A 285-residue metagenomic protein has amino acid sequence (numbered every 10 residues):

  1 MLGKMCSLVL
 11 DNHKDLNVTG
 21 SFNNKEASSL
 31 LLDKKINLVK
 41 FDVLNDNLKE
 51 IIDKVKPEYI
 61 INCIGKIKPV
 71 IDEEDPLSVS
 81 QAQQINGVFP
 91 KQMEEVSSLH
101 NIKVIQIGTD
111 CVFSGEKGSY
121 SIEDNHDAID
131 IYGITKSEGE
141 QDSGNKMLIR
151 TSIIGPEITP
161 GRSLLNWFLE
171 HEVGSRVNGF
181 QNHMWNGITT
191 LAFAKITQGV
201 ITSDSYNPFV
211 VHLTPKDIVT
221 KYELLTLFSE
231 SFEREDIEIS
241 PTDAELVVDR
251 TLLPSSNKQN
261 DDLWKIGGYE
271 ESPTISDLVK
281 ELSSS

Functional and structural regions predicted by a protein language model:
M1-Y59, N260: N-terminal Rossmann/SDR dinucleotide-binding element
S21, I60-I64, V104-D110, S114 (+1 more regions): SDR active-site strand-loop-helix element
K40-G87: NAD(P)H-binding glycine-rich loop region in Rossmannoid oxidoreductase-like domains and their noncatalytic homologs
P76-K91, C111-I149, I153-T159: Catalytic helix-loop patch of NAD(P)-dependent Rossmann-fold dehydrogenases
P90-M93, T197: Conserved internal alpha-helix within the Rossmann fold of NAD(P)-dependent oxidoreductases
I129, Q141-G187, L191-A192, Q198-G199: NAD(P)-dependent short-chain dehydrogenase/reductase
T190, I218-T226, P241-S283: Conserved C-terminal active-site "lid" loop/helix of NAD(P)H-dependent oxidoreductases that clamps the redox cofactor
I196-R250: Mid/C-terminal beta-alpha module of Rossmann-like enzyme folds, strongest in SDR-family dehydrogenases/epimerases
